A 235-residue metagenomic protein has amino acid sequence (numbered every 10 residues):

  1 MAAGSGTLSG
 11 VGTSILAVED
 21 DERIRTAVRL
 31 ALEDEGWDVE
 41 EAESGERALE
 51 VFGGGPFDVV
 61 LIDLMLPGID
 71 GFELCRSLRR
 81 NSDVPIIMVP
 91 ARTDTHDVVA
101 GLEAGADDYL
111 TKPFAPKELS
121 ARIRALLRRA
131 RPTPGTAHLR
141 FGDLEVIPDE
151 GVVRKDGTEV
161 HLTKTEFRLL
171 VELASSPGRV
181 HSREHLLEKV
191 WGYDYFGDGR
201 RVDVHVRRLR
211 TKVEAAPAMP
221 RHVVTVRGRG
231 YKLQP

Functional and structural regions predicted by a protein language model:
M1-A130: N-terminal/domain-start alpha-helical segments
T13-S14, R124-V180, E184: Short, Lys/Arg-enriched segments at the junction into DNA-binding effector domains of transcriptional regulators
F52, L173-P177, V190: Short helix-to-turn junction characteristic of helix-turn-helix DNA-binding domains, especially the helix
R79, L127, A174, R210-P217: Protein kinase-like catalytic domain
K117, E184, R200: Residues within helix-turn-helix
T136, H161, V204-V206, R210-P235: DNA-binding patch around the recognition helix
L169-L170, L186, L209, V213: DNA major-groove recognition helices of helix-turn-helix
H185-Y193: DNA-recognition alpha helix
